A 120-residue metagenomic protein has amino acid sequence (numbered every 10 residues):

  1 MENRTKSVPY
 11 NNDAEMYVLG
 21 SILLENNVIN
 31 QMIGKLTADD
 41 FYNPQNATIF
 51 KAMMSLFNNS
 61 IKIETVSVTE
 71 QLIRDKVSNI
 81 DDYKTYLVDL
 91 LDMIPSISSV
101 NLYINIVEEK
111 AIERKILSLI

Functional and structural regions predicted by a protein language model:
M1-I112: Noncatalytic partner-interaction/assembly domains of nucleic-acid and motor enzyme complexes, especially the accessory
R114-L119: Short, well-ordered alpha-helical segments that carry or flank key catalytic/ligand-binding motifs at enzyme/regulatory
